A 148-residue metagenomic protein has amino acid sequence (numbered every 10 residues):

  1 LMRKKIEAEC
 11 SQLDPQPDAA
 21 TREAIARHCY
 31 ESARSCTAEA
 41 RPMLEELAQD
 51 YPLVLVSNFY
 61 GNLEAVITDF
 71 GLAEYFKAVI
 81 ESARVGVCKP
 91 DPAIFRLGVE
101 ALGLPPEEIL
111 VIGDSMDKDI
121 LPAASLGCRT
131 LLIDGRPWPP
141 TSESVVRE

Functional and structural regions predicted by a protein language model:
L1, S32, P90: Conserved acidic
L1-I25: A metal-dependent, Asp-based hydrolase signature
Q16-A20, R41, E45, P52-E148: Asp-based, Mg2+/Mn2+-dependent phosphohydrolase catalytic module
I25-R34: Surface-exposed cleft-lining segments at the edges of enzyme active sites
